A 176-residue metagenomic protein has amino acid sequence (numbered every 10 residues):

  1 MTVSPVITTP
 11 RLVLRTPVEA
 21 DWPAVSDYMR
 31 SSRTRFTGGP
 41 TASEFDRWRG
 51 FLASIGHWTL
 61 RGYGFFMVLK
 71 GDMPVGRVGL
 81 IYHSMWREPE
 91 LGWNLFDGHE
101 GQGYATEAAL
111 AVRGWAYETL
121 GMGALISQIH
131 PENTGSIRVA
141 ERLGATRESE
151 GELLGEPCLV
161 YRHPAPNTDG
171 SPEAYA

Functional and structural regions predicted by a protein language model:
M1-T2, L52-S54: A generic local structural motif
M1-T37, F66-A176: Acyl-donor (CoA/ACP) binding surface of acyl/acetyltransferases
R33-A53: Conserved GNAT-fold acetyl-CoA-binding loop/helix
S43-D46, G64, E132: Short, conserved alpha-helical segments within structured domains
S54-M67: A short helix-loop-beta-strand connector motif used in the catalytic cores of GNAT acetyltransferases and, in some
